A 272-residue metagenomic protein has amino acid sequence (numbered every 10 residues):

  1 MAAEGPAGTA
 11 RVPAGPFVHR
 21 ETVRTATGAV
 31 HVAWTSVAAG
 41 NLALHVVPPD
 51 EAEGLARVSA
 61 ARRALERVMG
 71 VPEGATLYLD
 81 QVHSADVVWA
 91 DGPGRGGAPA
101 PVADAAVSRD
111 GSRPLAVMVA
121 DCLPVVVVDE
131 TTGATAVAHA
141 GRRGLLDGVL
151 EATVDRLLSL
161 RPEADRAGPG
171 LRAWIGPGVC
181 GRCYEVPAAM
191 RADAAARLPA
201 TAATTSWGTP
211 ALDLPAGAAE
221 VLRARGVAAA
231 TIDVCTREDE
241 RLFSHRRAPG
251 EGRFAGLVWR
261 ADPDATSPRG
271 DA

Functional and structural regions predicted by a protein language model:
M1-A272: Active-site microenvironment for binding and transforming phosphate-containing groups
